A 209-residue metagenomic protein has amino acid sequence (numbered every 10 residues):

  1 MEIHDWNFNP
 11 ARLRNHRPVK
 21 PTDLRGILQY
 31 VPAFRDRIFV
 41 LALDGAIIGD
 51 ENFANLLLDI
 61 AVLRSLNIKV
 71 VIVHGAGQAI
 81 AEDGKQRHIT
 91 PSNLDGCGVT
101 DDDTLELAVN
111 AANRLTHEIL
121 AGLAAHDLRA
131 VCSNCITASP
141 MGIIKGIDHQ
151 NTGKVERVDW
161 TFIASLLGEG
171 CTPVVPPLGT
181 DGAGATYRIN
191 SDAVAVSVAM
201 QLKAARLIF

Functional and structural regions predicted by a protein language model:
M1-F209: Nucleotide/pyrophosphate-binding catalytic subdomain
